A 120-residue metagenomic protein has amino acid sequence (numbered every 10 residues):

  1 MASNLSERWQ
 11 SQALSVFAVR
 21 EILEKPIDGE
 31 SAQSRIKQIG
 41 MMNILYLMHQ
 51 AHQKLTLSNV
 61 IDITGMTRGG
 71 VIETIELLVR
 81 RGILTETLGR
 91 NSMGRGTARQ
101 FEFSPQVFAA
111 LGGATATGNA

Functional and structural regions predicted by a protein language model:
M1-Q12: General nucleic-acid-binding
S11-N43: Short alpha-helical segments that sit at the start of domains
S34-R35, T56, G89-A114: Short, cationic-aromatic polyanion-contact patches
L47-H52: Short helix-capping/hinge SLiMs at alpha-helix to coil transitions
Q53-G65: A short alpha-helical element within helix-turn-helix/winged-helix DNA-binding domains across DNA-binding proteins
G65-R80: Short amphipathic alpha-helical interaction segments
V79-N91: A short, conserved structural fragment
A114-A120: Helix-turn-helix/homeodomain-like alpha-helical modules used for DNA recognition and transcription-factor dimerization
